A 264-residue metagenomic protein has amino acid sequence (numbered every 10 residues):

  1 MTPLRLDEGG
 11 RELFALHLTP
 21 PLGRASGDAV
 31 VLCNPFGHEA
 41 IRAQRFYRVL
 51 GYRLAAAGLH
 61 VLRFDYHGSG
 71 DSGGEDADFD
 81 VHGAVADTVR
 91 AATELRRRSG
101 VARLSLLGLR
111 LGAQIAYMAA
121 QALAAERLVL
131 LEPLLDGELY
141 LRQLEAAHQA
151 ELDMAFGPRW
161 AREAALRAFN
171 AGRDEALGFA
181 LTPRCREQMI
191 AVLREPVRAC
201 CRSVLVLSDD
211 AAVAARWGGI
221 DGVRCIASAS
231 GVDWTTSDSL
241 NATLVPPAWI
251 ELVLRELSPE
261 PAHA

Functional and structural regions predicted by a protein language model:
M1-G23: An N-terminal hydrophobic leader/cap segment in hydrolases
R5, A15, L62-R63, E256-A264: Terminal, non-globular segments
G10, P20-D65, E94: Short, surface-exposed "cap/lid" segments of acyl-processing enzymes
G37, Y66-D71, L135: Alpha/beta-hydrolase active-site loop signature
S69-R103: Catalytic nucleophile-loop/oxyanion-hole region of alpha/beta-hydrolase and closely related hydrolase-like folds
L107-A116, E132: Gly/Ala-rich beta-loop-alpha elbow adjacent to hydrolase catalytic centers
A113-A124, L128: Short glycine-enriched nucleophile-adjacent loop and the immediately C-terminal alpha-helix near the catalytic center
A124-A264: The alpha/beta-hydrolase serine catalytic core
